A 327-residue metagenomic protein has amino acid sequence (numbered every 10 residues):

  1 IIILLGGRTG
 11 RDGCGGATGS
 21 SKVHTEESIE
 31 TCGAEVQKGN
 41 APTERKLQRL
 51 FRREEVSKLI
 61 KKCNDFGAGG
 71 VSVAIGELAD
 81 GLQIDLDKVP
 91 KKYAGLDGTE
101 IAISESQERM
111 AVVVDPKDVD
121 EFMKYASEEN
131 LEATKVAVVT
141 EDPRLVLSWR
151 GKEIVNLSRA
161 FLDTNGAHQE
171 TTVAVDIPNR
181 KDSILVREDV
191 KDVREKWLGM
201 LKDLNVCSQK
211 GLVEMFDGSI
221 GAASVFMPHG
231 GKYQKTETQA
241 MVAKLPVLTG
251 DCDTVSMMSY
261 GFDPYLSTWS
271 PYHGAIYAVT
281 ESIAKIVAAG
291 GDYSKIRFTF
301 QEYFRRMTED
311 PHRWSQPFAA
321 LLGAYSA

Functional and structural regions predicted by a protein language model:
I1-A327: Glycine/proline-enriched, intrinsically flexible loops and inter-domain linkers
